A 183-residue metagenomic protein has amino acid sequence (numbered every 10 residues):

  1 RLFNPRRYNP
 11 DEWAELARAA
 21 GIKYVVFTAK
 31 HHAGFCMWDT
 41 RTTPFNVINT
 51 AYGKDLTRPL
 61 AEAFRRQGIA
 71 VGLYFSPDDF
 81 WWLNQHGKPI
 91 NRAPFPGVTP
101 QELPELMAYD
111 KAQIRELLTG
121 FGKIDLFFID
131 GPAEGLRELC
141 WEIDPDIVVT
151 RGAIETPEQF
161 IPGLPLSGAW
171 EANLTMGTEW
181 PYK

Functional and structural regions predicted by a protein language model:
R1-K183: Mature catalytic domains of secreted/periplasmic carbohydrate-active enzymes
